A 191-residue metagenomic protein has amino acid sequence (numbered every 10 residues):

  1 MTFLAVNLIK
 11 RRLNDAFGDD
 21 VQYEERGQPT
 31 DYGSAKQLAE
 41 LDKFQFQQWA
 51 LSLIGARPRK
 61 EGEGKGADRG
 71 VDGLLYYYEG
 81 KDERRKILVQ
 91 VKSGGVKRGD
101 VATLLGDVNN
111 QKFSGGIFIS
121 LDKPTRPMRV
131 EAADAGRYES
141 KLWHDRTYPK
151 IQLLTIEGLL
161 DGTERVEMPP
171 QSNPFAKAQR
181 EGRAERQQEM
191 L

Functional and structural regions predicted by a protein language model:
M1-L191: Mixed-charge (Asp/Glu-Lys/Arg
